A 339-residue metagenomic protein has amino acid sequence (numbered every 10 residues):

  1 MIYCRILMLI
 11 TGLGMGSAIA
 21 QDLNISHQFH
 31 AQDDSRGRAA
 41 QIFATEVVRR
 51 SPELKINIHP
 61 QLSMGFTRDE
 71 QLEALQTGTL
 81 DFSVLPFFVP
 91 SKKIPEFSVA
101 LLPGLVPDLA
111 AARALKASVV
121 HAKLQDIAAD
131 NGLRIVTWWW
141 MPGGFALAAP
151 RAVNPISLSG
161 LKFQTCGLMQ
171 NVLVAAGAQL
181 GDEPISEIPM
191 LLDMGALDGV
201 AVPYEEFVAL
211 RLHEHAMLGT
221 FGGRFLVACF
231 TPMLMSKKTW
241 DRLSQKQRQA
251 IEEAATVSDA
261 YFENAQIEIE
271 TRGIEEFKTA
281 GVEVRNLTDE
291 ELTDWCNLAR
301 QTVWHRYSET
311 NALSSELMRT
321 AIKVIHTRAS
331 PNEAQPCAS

Functional and structural regions predicted by a protein language model:
I2-L9: Sec-dependent signal peptide recognition, specifically the positively charged N-region followed immediately by
M15-A20: Sec/Tat signal peptide C-region and signal peptidase I cleavage site
Q21-A111, D126-S339: N-terminal secretory/targeting leader peptides
A114-I127: Signature of the catalytic double-stranded beta-helix
